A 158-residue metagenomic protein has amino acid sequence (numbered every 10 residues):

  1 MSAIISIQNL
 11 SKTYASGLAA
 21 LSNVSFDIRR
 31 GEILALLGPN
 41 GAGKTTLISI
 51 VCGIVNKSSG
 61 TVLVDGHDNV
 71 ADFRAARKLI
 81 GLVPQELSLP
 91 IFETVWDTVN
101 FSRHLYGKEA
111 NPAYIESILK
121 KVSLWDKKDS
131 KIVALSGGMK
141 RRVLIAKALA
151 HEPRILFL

Functional and structural regions predicted by a protein language model:
P39-G43: Walker A (P-loop) phosphate-binding loop of ABC-type ATPase nucleotide-binding domains
G60-D68, A75-A76: Conserved ABC transporter NBD signature motif
N100, H104-K127: Conserved ABC ATPase "signature" region
K131-L135: Conserved ABC ATPase signature
E152: Conserved catalytic motifs of ABC-family nucleotide-binding domains
L156-L158: Catalytic Walker B motif of ABC-type/P-loop ATPase nucleotide-binding domains
